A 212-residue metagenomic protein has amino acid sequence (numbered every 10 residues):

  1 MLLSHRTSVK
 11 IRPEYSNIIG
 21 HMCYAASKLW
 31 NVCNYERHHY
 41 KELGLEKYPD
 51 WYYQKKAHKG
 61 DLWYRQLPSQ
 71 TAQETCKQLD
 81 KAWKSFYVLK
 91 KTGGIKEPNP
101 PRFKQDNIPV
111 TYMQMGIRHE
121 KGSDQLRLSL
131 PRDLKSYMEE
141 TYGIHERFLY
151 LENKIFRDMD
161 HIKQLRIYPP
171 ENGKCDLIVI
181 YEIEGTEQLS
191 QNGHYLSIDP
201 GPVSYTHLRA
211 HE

Functional and structural regions predicted by a protein language model:
M1-R209: Nucleic-acid substrate recognition interfaces
